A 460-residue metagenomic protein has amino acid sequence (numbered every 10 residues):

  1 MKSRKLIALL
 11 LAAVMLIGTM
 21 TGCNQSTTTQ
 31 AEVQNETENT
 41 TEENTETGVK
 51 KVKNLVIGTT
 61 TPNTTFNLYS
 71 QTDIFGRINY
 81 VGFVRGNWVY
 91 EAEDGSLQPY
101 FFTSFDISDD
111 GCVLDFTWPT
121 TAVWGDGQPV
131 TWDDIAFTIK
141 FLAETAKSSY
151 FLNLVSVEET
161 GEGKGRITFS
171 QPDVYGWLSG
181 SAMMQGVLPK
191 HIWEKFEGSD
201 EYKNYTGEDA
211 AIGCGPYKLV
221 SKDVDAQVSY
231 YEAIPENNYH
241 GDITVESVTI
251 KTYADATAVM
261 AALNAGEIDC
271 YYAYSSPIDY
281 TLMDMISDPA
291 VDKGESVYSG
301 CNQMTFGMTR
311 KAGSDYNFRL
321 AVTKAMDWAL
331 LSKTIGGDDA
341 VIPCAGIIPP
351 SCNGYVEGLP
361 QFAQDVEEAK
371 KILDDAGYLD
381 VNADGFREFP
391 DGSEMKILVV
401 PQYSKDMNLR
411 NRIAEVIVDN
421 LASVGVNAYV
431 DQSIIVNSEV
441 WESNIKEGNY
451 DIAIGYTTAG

Functional and structural regions predicted by a protein language model:
G58-D109, T117, K140, I212-C214: N-terminal lobe/hinge region of extracytoplasmic solute-binding protein
T59-V81, F101-T103, Q128, P172 (+3 more regions): A structural "hinge/loop" feature
G82, E93-S96, M184-D242, S247 (+3 more regions): Gly/Pro-rich hinge or "lid" segments in bacterial periplasmic/extracellular proteins
T103-A146, T160, R166, A262 (+1 more regions): Aromatic- and charge-enriched surface segment that lines or borders ligand/interaction sites
D106, Y150-E197: Surface-exposed binding/hinge segments that line and control ligand-binding clefts or catalytic entry sites
L142, S149, S156-E159, V220-E232 (+5 more regions): Extracellular/periplasmic solute-recognition and catalytic clefts
V224-A226, L379-A459: Ligand/substrate-recognition segments at binding pockets and active sites
E232, S314-D419: Append "and occasionally in soluble cytosolic enzymes with long acidic Gly/Pro-rich linkers
